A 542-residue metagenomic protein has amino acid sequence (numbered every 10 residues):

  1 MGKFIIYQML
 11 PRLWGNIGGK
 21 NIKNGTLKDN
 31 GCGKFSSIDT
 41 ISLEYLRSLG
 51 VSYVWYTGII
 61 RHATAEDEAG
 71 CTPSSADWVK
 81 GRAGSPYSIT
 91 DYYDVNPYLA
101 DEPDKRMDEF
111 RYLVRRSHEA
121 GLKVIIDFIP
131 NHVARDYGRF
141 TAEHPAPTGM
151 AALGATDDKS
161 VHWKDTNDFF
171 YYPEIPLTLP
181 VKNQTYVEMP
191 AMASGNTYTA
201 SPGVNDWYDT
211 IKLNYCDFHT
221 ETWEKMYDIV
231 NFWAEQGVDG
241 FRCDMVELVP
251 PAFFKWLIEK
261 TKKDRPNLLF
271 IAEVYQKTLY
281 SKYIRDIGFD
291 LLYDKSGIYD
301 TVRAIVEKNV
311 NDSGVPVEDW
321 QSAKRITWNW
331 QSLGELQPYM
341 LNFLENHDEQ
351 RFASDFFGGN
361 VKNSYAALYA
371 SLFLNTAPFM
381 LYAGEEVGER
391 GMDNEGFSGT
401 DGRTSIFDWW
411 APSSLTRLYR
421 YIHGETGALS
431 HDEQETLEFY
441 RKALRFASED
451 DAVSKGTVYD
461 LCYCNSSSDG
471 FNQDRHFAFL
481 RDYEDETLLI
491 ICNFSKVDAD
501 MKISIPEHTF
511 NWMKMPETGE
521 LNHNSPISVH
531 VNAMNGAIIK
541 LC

Functional and structural regions predicted by a protein language model:
M1-G2, I6, L10, S88 (+8 more regions): Alpha-amylase-like alpha-glycosidases and glucanotransferases acting on alpha-linked glucans and related
M1-K123, N131-V133, G138-A142, T148-G149 (+2 more regions): N-terminal structural segment of carbohydrate-active enzymes
G2, N21, T64, K80 (+3 more regions): Loop/helix patches that line or flank the sugar-binding groove of alpha-linked glycan CAZymes
P11-L13, I60, N96-L99, P130-H132 (+6 more regions): Short, flexible loop/turn elements at secondary-structure junctions
G15-G18, H62-E68, H132-R139, V249-F253 (+4 more regions): Short catalytic/ligand-binding loop motif for oxyanion handling, primarily in non-cytosolic enzymes, centered on
Y53-G58, V124-F128, R242-C243, L381-G384: Short beta-strand segments at enzyme active-site cores
M513-P526: Solvent-exposed beta-strand/loop surfaces of large extracellular or lumenal domains
H523-C542: C-terminal beta-strand-rich structural cap/linker in extracellular carbohydrate-active enzymes
